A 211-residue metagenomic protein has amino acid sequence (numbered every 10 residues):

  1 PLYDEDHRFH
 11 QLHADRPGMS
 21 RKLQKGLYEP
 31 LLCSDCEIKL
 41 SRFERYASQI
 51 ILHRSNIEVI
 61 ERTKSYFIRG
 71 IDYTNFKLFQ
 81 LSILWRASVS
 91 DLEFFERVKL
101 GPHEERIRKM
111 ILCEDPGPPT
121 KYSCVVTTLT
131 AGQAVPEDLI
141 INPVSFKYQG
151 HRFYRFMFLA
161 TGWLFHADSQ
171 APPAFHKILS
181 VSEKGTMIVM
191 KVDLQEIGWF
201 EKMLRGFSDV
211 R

Functional and structural regions predicted by a protein language model:
P1-R45: An N-terminal structural lobe/cap that precedes and organizes the functional/catalytic core across diverse proteins
Y3-H10, H53-R69: Short microdomains enriched in Cys/His and/or Lys/Arg
P30, S34-C36, F79-A87, M157-L159 (+1 more regions): Structured loops at beta-to-helix junctions and adjacent beta-edge loops in soluble globular domains
K39-R42, Y73-M110: Short flanking/linker segments adjacent to small metal-binding domains or redox-active Cys/His motifs
R45-H53: Short, glycine/acidic-rich hinge or "gate" loops at secondary-structure transitions that mediate conformational
I60-V89, L129-Y148: C-terminal intrinsically disordered extensions
F95-R211: C-terminal, charged low-complexity interaction regions
